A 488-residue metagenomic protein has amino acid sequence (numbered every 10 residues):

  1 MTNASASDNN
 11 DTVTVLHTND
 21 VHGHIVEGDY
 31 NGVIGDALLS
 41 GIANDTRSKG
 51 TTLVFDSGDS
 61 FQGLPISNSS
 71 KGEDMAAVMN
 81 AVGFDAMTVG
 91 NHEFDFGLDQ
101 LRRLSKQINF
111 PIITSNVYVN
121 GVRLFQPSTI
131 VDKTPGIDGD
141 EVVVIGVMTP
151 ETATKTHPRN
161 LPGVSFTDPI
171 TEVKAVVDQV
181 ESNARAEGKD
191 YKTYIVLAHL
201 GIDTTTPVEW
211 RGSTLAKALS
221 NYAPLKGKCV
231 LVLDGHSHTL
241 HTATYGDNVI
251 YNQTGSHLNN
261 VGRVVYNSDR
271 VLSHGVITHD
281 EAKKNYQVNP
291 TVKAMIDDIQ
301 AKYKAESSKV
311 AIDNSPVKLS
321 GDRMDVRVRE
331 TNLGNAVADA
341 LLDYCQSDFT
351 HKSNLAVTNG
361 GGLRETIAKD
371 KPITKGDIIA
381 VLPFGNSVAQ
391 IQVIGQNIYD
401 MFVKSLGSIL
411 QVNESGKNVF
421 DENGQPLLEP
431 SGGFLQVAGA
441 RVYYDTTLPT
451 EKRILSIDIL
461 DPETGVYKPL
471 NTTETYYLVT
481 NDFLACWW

Functional and structural regions predicted by a protein language model:
M1-S5: C-terminal segment of classical bacterial N-terminal signal peptides
A6-K284, N332-D343, A356: Acidic, metal/ion-coordinating pockets
T12-T14, H24-N31, L38, I108-S115 (+3 more regions): Feature captures C-terminal
V21-H22, F61, V119, G136 (+13 more regions): Short, glycine-/Ser/Thr-/acidic-enriched flexible segments
V26, H157-V164, G321-D325, G385 (+1 more regions): Short coil/turn segments at secondary-structure junctions
G32, G121, G227, D247 (+9 more regions): Intrinsic-disorder/low-complexity loop/linker signature
I42, L104, M295-K302, E306 (+3 more regions): Residues that form generic nucleotide/phosphate-binding pockets
G139, T154, R185, S268-P372 (+2 more regions): A short C-terminal boundary segment appended to hydrolase-like catalytic domains
